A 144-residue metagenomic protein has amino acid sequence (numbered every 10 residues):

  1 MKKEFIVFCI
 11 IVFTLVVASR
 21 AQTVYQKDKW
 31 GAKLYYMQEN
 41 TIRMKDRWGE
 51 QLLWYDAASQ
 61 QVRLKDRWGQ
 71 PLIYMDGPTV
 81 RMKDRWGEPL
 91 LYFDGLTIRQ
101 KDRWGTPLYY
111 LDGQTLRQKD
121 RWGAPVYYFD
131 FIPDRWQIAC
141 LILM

Functional and structural regions predicted by a protein language model:
K2-I6, V12, R20-L52, D56-Q61 (+4 more regions): Long terminal segments
